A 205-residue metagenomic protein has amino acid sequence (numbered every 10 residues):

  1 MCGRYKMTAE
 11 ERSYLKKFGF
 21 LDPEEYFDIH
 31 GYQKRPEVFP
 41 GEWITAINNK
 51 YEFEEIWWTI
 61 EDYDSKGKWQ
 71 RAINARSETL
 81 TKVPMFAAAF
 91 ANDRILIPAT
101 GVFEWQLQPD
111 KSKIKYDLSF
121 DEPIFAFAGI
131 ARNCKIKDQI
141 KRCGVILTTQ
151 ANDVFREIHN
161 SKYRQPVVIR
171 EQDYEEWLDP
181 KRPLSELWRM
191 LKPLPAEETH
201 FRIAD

Functional and structural regions predicted by a protein language model:
M1-D205: Short linear sequence motif anchored by a di-proline
